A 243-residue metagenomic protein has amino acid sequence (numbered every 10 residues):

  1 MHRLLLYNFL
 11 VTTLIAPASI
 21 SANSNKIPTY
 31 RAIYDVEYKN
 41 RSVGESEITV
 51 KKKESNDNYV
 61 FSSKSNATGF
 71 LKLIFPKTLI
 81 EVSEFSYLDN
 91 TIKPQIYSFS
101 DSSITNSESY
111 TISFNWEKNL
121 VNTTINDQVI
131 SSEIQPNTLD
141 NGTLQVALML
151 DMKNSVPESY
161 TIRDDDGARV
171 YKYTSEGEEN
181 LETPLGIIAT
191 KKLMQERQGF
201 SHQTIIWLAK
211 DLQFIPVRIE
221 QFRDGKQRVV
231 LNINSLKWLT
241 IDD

Functional and structural regions predicted by a protein language model:
M1-F9: Bacterial N-terminal signal peptides that target proteins for export
H2-R3, D127, S131, S159: Intrinsically disordered, low-complexity regions
A16-S19: N-terminal signal peptide c-region/cleavage motif recognized by signal peptidases
A22-W116, M152-D243: Acidic, serine/threonine-rich low-complexity disordered tracts
S103-A147: Hydrophobic, well-structured mid-protein blocks that either form specific transmembrane helices
